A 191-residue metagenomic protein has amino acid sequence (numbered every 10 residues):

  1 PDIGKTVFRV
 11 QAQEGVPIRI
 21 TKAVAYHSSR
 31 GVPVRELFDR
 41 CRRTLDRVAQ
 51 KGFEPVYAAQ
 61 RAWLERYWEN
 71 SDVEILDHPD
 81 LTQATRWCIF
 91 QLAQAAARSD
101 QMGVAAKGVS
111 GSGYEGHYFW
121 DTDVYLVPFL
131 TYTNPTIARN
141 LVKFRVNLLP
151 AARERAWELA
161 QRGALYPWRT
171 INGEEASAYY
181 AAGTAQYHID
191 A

Functional and structural regions predicted by a protein language model:
P1-Y114: Acidic/polar, glycine-enriched structural segments that form the non-catalytic walls/loops of the carbohydrate-binding
V7, A105, V124-P128, L141-F144: Short, hydrophobic/aromatic alpha-helical segments in well-folded domains
P17, A25, T131-Y132, G173: Short, glycine-/Ser/Thr-/acidic-enriched flexible segments
D80, A84, H117-Y118, L130 (+1 more regions): Short, contiguous, pocket-lining structural segments that sit at or immediately flank catalytic/ligand-binding sites
A96-S110, T136-A191: Helix-terminus loop motifs that line ligand-binding clefts
E115-P135: Conserved H-X4-D acyltransferase segment
